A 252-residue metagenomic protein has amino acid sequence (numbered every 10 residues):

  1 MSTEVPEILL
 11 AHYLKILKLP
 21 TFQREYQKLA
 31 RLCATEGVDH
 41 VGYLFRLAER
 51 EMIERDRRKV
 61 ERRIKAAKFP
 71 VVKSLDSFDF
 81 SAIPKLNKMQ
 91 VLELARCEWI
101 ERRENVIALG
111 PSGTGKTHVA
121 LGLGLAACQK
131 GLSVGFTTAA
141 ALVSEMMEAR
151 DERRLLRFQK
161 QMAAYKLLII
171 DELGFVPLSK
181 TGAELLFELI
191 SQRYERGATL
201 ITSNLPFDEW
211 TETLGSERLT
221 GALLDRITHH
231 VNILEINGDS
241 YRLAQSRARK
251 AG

Functional and structural regions predicted by a protein language model:
M1-H12, R247-G252: Intrinsically disordered, low-complexity and often Lys/Arg-enriched segments
I8-K15, R24-Q27, G42-R46, R62 (+11 more regions): Solvent-exposed alpha-helical segments within well-ordered globular domains of core cellular machineries
A11, K15, P20-V71: Interdomain "pre-motor" coupling segment immediately N-terminal to P-loop NTPase/helicase cores
F45-E98, S240, A244-A251: AAA+ P-loop ATPase motor domain of ring mechanoenzymes
L86-A164, T211-T213: Conserved P-loop
S133-T137, A141-A164, L173-G252: Replace "adjacent to P-loop NTPase cores in ATP/GTP-dependent enzymes" with "adjacent to NTP-binding cores
L167: Walker B motif beta-strand of ABC-family P-loop ATPases
